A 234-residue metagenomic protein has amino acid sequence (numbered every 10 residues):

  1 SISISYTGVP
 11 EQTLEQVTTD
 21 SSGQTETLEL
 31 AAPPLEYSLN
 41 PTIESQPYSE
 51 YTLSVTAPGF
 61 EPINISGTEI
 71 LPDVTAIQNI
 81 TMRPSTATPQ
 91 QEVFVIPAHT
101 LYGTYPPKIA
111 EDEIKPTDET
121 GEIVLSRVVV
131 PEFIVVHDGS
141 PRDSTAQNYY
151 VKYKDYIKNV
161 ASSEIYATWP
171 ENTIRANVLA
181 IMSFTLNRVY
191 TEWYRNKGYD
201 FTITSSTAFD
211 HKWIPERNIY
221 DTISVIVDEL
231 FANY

Functional and structural regions predicted by a protein language model:
S1-T88: Beta-strand-dominated extracellular/periplasmic modules and repeats in secreted or surface-exposed proteins
L30, S54, E61, I77-Y234: Conserved, single-site charged/polar hotspot
